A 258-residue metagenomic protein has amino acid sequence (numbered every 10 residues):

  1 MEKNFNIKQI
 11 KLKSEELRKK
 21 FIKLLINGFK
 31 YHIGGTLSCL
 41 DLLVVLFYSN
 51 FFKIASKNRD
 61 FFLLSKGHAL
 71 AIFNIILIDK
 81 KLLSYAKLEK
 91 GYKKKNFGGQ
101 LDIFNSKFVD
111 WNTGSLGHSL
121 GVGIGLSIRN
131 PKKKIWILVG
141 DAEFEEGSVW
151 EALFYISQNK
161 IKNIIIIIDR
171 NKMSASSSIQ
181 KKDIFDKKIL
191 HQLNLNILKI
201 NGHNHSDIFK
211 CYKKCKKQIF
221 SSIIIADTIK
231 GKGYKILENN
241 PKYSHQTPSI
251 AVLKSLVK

Functional and structural regions predicted by a protein language model:
M1-I10: Non-catalytic, mobile gating and regulatory segments of ester bond hydrolases
K13-K30, D169-R170: N-terminal capping segment at the start of a domain
F21, Y31, T36-N159: Cofactor-binding active-site loop characterized by glycine-rich and histidine/acidic residues
D41, H68-A69, N171-K172, N204 (+1 more regions): Glycine-rich beta-alpha junction loops
D60-F62, K133-I137, I164, Q218-T228: Generic beta-sheet signal
N74-I76, S148-W150, S176-Q180, G233-N239: Short acidic, glycine/serine/threonine-rich loops at helix termini
F108-K216: Thiamine diphosphate
H205-K258: Glycine/aspartate-rich loop-and-adjacent alpha/beta segment that forms the canonical ThDP
